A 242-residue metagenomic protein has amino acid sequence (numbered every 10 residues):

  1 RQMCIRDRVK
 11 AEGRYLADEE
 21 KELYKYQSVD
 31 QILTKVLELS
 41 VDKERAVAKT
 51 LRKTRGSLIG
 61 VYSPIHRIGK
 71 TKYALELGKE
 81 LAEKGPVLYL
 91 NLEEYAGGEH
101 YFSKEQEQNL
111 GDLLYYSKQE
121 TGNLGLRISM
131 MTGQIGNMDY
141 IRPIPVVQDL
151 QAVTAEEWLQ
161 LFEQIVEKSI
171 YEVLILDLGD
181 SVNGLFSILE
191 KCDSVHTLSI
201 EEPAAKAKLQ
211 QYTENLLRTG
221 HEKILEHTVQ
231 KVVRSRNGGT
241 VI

Functional and structural regions predicted by a protein language model:
R1-I5: Short, small-residue-biased leader/transition segments that mark boundaries at the very start of proteins
R6-D7, L23, I59, L88-L90 (+3 more regions): Hydrophobic/aromatic beta-strand patches that form the interior of the parallel beta-sheet core in alpha/beta enzyme
R6-L58: Extreme N-terminal, non-catalytic leader segments that precede Walker-type/kinase nucleotide-binding cores
G13-R14, H66-G69, P145-Q151, S181-G184 (+1 more regions): Short acidic, S/G/P-rich loop/turn micro-motifs used as interaction or catalytic elements
D30, T34, Q160-I242: Conserved catalytic-core segment of NTP-binding enzymes
R55-E94: Walker A/P-loop phosphate-binding motif and the immediately C-terminal alpha-helix
K84-Y140: Phosphate-binding loop that captures ATP/GTP phosphates
R127-F186: Phosphate-binding/switch loop-helix module in NTP-utilizing enzymes
